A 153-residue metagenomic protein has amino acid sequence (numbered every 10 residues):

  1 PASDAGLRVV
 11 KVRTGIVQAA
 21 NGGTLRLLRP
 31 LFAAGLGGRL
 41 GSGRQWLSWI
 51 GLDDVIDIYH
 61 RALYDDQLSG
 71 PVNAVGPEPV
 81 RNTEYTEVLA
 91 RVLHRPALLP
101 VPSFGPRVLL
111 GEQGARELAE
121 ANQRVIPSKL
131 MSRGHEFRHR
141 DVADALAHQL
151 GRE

Functional and structural regions predicted by a protein language model:
A2-K11, G15-W46, L52: NAD(P)-dependent short-chain dehydrogenase/reductase
V12-T14, G76, I126: A secondary-structure boundary/capping signal
A19, L47-D53, V80, V125 (+1 more regions): Residue-level signal for the nucleotide or nucleotide-sugar donor/cofactor binding architecture
L27-W49, R91-N122: Alpha-helical membrane-targeting segments
R29-G37, Q45-P79: Alpha-helical substrate-binding/gating segment
I58, D65-Q113, A147-E153: Mid/C-terminal beta-alpha module of Rossmann-like enzyme folds, strongest in SDR-family dehydrogenases/epimerases
E117-E153: C-terminal amphipathic/interface module of NAD(P)-dependent oxidoreductases and related NAD-binding regulators
